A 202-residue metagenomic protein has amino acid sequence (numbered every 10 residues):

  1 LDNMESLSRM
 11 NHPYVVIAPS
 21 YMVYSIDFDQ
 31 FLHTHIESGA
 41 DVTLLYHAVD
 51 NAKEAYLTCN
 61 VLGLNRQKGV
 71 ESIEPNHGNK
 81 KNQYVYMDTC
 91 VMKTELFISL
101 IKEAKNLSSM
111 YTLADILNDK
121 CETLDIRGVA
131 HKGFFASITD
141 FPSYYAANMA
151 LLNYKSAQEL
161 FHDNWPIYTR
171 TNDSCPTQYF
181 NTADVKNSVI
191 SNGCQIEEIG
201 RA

Functional and structural regions predicted by a protein language model:
L1-N11: Short phosphate-binding loop-to-helix
V15: Short aromatic/hydrophobic "clamp" motif used to bind/position activated sugar donors
A18-P19: Active-site acidic Asp-centered loop
S25-E95: Conserved core of the sugar-phosphate nucleotidyltransferase
D29, D50, N79, L100-E103 (+1 more regions): Catalytic cores of nucleotide-enabled group-transfer and carboxylate-activating enzymes in metabolic and assembly-line
I73, S99-L100, A147: Residues that scaffold the ATP/ADP-binding catalytic core of kinase and kinase-like folds
E95, A104-R201: Left-handed beta-helix
